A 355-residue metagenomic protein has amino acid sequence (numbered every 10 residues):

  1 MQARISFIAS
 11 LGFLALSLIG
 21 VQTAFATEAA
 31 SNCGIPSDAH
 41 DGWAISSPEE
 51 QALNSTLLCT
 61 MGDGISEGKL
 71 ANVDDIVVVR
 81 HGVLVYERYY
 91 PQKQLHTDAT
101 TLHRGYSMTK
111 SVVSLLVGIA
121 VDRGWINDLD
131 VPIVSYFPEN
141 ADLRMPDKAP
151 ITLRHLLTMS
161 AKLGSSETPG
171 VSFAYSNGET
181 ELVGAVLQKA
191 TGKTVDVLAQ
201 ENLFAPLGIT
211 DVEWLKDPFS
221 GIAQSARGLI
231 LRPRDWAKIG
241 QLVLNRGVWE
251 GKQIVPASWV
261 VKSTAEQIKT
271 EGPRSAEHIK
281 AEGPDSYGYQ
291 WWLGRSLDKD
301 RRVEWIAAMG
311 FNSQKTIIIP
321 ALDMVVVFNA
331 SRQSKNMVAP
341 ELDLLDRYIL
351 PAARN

Functional and structural regions predicted by a protein language model:
I5-F7, F13-T97, I119-N127, T158 (+1 more regions): N-terminal leader/targeting segments and the immediately adjacent pre-domain N-terminus
T27-A30, A308-N355: Structured C-terminal helix/loop/strand segments within mature extracytoplasmic catalytic/sensor domains
N54, G124-L129, L187-Q200, G247-P256: Structural helix-adjacent loops and short alpha-helical linkers that scaffold large soluble proteins
C59, G82, Y89-Y90, T101-L129 (+2 more regions): Active-site SXXK
L70-V73, T101, F311-S313: Short, small/polar residue-rich loop motifs at catalytic or cofactor-binding pockets
R104, R123-L163, K193-R227, L231 (+1 more regions): Active-site helix/loop module of the DD-peptidase/beta-lactamase fold, centered on the serine-lysine SxxK catalytic
E179-V186, L229-W249, Q314-A330: Active-site-proximal alpha-helical segments within enzyme catalytic domains
D211, T264-V325: Active-site Gly/Thr loop motif
